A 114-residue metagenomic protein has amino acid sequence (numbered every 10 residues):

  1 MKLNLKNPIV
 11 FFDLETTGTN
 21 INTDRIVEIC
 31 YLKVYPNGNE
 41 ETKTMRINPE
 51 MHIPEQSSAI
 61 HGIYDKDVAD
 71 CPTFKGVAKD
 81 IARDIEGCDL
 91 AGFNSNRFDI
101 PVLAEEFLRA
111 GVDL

Functional and structural regions predicted by a protein language model:
M1-V112: Conserved non-catalytic scaffold segment of RNase H-like nuclease domains
